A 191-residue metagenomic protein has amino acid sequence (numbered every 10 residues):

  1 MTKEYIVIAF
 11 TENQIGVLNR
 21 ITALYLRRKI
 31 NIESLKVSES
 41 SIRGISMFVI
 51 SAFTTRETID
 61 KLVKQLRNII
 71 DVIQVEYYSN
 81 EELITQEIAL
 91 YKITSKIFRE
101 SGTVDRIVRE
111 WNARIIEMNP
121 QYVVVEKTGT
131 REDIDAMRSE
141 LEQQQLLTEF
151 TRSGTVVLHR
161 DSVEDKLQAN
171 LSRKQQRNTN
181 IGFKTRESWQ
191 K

Functional and structural regions predicted by a protein language model:
M1-M47, F53-K191: Long, contiguous binding/interaction regions
